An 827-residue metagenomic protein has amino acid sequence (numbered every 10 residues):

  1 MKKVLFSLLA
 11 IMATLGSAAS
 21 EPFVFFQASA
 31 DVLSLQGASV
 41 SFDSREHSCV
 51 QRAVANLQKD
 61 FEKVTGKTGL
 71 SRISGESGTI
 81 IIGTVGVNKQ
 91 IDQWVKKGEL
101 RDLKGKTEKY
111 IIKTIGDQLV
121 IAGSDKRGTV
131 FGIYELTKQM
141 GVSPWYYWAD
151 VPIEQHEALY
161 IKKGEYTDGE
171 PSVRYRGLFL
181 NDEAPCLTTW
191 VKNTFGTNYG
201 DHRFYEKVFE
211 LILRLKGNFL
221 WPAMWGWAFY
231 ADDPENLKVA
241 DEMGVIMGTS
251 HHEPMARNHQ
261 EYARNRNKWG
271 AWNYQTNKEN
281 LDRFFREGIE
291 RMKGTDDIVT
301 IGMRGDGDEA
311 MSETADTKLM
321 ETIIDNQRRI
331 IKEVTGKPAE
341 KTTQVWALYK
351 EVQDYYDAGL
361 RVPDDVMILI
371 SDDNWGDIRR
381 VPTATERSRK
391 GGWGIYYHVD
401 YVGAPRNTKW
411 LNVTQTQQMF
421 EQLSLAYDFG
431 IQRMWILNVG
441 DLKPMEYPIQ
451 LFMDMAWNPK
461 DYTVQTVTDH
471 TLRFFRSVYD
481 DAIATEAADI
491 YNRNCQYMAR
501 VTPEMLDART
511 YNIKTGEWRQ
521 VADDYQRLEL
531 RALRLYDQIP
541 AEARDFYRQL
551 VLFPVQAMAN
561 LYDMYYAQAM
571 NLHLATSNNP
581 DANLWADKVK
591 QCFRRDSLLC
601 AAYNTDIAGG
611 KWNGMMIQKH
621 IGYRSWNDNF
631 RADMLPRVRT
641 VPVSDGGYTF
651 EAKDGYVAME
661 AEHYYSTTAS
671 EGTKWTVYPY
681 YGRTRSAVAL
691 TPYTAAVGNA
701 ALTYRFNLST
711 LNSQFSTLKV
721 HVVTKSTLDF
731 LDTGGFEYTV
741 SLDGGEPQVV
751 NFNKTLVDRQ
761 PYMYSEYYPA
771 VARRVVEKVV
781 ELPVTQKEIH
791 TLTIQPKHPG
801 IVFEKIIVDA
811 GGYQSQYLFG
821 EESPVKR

Functional and structural regions predicted by a protein language model:
M1-V24: Bacterial Sec-dependent N-terminal signal peptides
A19-E170: Contiguous, structured surface segment used for ligand recognition
F61, D125, I368, N438 (+2 more regions): Conserved, mostly hydrophobic/aromatic
E99-Q275, K293, V345-Y349, G359-D377 (+4 more regions): Feature activates predominantly on carbohydrate-active enzymes
L159, A231-P234, V239-E242, W269-K390 (+3 more regions): Gly/Pro-rich turn-and-neighbor structural signature
L213, N218-W221, W227, I370-G376 (+1 more regions): Structured mid-domain segments that build the active-site/substrate or prosthetic-cofactor binding neighborhood
V467-A695, A700-L708, K719-H721, F736: Catalytic domains of carbohydrate-active enzymes that cleave complex glycans
Y623-R827: Extracytoplasmic
